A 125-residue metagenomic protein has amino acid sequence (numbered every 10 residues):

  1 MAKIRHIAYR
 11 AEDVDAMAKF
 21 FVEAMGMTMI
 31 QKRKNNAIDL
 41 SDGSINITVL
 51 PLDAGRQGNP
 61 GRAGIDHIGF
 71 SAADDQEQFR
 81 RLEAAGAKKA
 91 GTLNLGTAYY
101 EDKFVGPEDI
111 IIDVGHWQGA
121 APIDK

Functional and structural regions predicted by a protein language model:
M1-D15, I65-F70, G115-K125: N-terminal beta-strand motif that seeds the catalytic metal site of vicinal oxygen chelate
I4, A37, I65, Y99-E101: Conserved positions at the start
D13-T28, L82: Amphipathic alpha-helical segments
V14, D75-Q76: Residues at or immediately preceding the N-termini of alpha-helices
T28-R62, P107, I111-Q118: Conserved short beta-strand elements that form part of the metal-binding/catalytic scaffold of enzyme active sites
I30-K32, D66, L93-N94: Short beta-strand
F79-K125: Vicinal oxygen chelate
